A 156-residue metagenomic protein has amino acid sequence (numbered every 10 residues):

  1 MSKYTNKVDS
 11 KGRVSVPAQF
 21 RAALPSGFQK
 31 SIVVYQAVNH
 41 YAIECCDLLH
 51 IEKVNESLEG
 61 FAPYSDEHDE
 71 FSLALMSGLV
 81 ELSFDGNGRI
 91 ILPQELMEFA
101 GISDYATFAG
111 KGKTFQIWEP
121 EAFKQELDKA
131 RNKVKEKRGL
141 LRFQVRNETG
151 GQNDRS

Functional and structural regions predicted by a protein language model:
M1-N6, S10-R13, F20-L82, G86-N87 (+1 more regions): Flexible "stalk/tail and boundary" regions
